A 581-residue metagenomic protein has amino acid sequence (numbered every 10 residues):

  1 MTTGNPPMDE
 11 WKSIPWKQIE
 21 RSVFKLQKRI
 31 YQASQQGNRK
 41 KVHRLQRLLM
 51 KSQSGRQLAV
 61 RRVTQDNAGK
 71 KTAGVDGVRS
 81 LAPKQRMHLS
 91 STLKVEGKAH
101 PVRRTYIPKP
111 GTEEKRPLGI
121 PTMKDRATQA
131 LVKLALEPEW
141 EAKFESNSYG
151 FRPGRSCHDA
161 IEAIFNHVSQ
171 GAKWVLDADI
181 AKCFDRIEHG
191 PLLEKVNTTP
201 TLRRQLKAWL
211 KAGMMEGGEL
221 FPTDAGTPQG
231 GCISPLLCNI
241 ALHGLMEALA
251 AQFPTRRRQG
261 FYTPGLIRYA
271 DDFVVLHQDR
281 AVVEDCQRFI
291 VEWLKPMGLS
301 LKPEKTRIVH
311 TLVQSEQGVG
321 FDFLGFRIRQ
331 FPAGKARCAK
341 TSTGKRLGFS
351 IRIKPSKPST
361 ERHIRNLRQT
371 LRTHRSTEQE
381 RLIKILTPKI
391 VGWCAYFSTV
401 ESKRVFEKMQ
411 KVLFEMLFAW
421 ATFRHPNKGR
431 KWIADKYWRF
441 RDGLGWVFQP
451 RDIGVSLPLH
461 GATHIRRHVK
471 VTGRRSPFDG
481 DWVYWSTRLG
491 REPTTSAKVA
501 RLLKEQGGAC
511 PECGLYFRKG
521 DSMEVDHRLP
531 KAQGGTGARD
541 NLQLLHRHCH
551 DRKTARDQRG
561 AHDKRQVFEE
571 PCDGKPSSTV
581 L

Functional and structural regions predicted by a protein language model:
M1-L581: Non-catalytic terminal/accessory segments
